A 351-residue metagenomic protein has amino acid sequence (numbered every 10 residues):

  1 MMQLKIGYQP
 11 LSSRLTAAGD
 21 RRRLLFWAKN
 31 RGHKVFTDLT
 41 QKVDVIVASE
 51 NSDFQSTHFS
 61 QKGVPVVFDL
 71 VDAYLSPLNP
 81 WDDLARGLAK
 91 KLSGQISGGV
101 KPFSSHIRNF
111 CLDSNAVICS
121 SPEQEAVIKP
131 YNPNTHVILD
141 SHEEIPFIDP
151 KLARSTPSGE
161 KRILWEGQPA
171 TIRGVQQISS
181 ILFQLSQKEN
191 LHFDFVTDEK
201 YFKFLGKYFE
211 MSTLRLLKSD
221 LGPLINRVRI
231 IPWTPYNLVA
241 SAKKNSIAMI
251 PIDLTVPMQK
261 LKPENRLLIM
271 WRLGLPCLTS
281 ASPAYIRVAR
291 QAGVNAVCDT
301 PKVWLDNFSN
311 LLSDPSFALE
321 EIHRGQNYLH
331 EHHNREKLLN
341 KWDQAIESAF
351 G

Functional and structural regions predicted by a protein language model:
M1-F54: N-terminal pre-catalytic "stem/leader" segment of glycosyltransferase-like enzymes
G7-W27, D140-K243: Conserved catalytic-core segment of nucleotide-activated headgroup transferases in glycan assembly
R22, D299, V303, S313-E347: A charged, aromatic-enriched C-terminal amphipathic alpha-helix characteristic of glycosyltransferases across folds
Q61-K91: Active-site proximal beta-strand in glycosyltransferases
G87-V117: Membrane-proximal helix-turn-helix segments that form the acceptor-binding/catalytic region of lipid-linked
L112-P150: Donor nucleotide-sugar binding/catalytic pocket of nucleotide-sugar-dependent glycosyltransferases
A170-R173, P232-L273, L278-R287: Nucleotide-sugar-dependent
I286-S309: Change "using UDP/GDP/dTDP sugars" to "using nucleotide sugars
